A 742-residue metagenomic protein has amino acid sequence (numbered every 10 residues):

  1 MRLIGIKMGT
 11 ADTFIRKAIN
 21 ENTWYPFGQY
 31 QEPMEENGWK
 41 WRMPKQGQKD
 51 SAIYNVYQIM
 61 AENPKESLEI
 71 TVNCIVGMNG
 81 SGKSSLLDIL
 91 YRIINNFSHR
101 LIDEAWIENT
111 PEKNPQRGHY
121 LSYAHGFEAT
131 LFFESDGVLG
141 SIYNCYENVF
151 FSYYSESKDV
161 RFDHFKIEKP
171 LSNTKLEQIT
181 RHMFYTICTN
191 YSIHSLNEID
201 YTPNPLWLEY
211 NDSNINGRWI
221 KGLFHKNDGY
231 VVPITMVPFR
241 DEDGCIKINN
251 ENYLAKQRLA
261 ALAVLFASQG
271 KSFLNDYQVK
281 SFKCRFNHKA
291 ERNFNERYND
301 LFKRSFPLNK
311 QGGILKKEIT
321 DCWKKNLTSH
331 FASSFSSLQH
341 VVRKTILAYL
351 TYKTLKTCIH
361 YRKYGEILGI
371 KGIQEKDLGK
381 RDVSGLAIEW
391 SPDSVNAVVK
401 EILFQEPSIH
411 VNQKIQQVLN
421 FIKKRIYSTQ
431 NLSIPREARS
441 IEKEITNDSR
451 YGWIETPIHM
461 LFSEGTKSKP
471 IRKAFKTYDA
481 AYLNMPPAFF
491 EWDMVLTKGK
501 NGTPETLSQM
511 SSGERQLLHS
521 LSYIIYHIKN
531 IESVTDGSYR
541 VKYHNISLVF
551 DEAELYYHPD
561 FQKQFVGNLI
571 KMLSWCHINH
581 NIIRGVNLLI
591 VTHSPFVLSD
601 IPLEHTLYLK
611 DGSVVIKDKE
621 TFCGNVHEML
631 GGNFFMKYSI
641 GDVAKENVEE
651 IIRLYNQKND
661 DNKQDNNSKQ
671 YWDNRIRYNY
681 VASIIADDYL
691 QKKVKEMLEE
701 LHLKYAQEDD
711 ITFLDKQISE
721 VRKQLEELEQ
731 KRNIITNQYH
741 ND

Functional and structural regions predicted by a protein language model:
R2-M8, A124-S135, G140, V149-Y153 (+4 more regions): Short polybasic amphipathic segments
R2-N96, F489-N633: Switch/communication elements of ASCE P-loop NTPase nucleotide-binding domains
R2-T13, N20, N204-G217, K221-H225 (+3 more regions): Extended helical coiled-coil dimerization/tether regions that scaffold and oligomerize large DNA-maintenance assemblies
G47-T71, P115-H119, S172-Q178, D212-G222 (+1 more regions): Intrinsically disordered, low-complexity acidic Ser/Thr-rich regulatory segments
E66, D88-Y154, K158, L176-K221: Conserved P-loop NTP-binding catalytic core
I102-K113, Y201-E209, S213-N214, R218 (+5 more regions): Short, glycine/acidic-rich hinge or "gate" loops at secondary-structure transitions that mediate conformational
R181, Y185-T186, I215, W219-V232 (+7 more regions): RecA-like P-loop NTPase motor core
I193, N197, S538, Q564 (+1 more regions): Acidic, metal/cofactor-coordinating or nucleic-acid-engaging core segments within structured domains
